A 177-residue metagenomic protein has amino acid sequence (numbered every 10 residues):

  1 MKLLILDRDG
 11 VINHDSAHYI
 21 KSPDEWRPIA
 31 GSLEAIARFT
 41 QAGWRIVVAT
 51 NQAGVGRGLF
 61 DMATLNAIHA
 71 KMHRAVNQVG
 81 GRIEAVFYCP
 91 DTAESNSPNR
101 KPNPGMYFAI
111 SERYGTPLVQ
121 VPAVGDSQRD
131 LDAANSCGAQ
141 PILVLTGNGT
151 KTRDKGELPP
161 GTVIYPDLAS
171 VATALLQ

Functional and structural regions predicted by a protein language model:
M1-V47: Active-site neighborhood of HAD-like aspartate-dependent phosphohydrolases
P23-P28, F60-A67, K101-P102: Alpha-helix N-cap and loop-to-helix initiation/capping positions
S32, I36-H69, R82-S95, A134: Substrate-recognition element of Asp-dependent hydrolases with the DxDx(T/V) motif
M72-N77, S111: Conserved hydrophobic residues forming the short capping helix/wall of the S-adenosyl-L-methionine
P98-L131: Conserved Lys-Pro-Asp/Glu-containing loop-to-beta segment of HAD-superfamily phosphomonoesterases, centered on
A123-V163: Acidic, Mg2+-coordinating phosphoryl-transfer loop and its flanking beta/alpha structural elements, shared across
T162-S170: Short acidic-hydrophobic, aromatic-tinged amphipathic segments that line or gate anion-handling sites
